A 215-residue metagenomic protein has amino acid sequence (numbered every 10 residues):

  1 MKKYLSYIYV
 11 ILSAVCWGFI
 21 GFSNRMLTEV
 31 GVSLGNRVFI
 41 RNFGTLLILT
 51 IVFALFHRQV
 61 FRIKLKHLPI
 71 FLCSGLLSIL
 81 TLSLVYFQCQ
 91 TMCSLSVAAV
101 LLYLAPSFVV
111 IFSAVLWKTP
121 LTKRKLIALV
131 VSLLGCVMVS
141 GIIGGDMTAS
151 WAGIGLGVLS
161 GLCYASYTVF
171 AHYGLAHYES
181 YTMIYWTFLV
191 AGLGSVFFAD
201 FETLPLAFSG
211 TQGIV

Functional and structural regions predicted by a protein language model:
M1-N36, I40, M147-Y173, L193-G194: Glycine-/small-residue-enriched transmembrane alpha-helix faces in small-molecule transporters and effluxers
Y9-V10, A14, F71-G75, F87 (+4 more regions): Residue-level signature of transmembrane alpha-helical cores of multipass secondary-active transporters and flippases
V10-I11, K66-S74, L121-L133, G153-I154 (+1 more regions): Cytoplasmic-side transmembrane-helix entry/capping segments in multi-pass membrane proteins
G18, F43-L47, L133, L189-L193: Small-residue-rich packing faces within the transmembrane alpha-helices of Major Facilitator Superfamily
G21, T50-S96, M138, A207: Specific transmembrane alpha-helical segments of multi-pass solute transporters/efflux pumps, especially DMT/EamA
F22-L34, V60-F61, T91, S140-A152 (+1 more regions): Membrane-interface helix termini and inter-helical loops of multi-pass transporters
N36-L47, S83-P120, S160: Specific alpha-helical transmembrane segments that line the substrate/conduction pathway and gating interfaces
L49, F53, L121-I143, L193-S195: Hydrophobic transmembrane alpha-helices of multi-pass small-molecule transport proteins
